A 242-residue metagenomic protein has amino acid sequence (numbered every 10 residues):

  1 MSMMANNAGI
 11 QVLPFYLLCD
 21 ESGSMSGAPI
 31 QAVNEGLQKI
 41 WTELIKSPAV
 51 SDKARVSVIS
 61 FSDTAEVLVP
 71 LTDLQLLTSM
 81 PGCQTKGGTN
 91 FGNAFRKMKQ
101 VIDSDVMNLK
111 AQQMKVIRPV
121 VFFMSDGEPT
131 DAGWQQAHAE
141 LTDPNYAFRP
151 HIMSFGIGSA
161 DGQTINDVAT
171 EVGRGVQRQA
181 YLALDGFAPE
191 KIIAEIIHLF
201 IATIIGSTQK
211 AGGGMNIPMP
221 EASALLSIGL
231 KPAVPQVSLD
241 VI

Functional and structural regions predicted by a protein language model:
M4-G9, I45-V50, D103-K115, D143-Y146: Surface-exposed acidic, glycine-flexible loop patches that form ligand/cofactor-binding and adhesion interfaces
N7-V69, V120-M124, I157: Von Willebrand factor
V12-L13, F148-H151, G175-R178: Short glycine-/polar-rich loops that comprise or flank the Walker A/P-loop and associated switch/sensor motifs
D52-G82, Q163-E171: Short beta-strand-loop
E66, L76-I117, H151-T164, A188-I192: Von Willebrand factor
L109, G127-E171: VWA/integrin I-like adhesion module and closely mimicked acidic/polar interface patches used
H138, G158-A222: Von Willebrand factor A/integrin I-like adhesion domains
T208-I242: Extended acidic, low-complexity intrinsically disordered regions
